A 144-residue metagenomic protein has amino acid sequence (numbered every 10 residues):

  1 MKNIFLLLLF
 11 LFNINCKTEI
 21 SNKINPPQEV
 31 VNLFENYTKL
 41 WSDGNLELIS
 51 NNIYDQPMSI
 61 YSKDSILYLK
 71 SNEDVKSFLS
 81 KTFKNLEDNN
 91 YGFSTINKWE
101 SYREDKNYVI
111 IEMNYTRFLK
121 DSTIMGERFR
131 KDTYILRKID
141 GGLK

Functional and structural regions predicted by a protein language model:
I4-N13: Sec-dependent N-terminal signal peptides
C16-N51, Y61: Short, low-complexity N-terminal intrinsically disordered segments enriched in polar/charged residues
Y37, I49-S50, P57, V75 (+2 more regions): Hydrophobic pocket/interface hotspot
Y37-W41, N45, I53, P57 (+2 more regions): Sec/Tat-exported extracytoplasmic proteins
I53, D64-S65, M113-R117: A mature extracytoplasmic/lumenal domain signature
M58-K70: A short gly/proline-enriched turn/hairpin at secondary-structure junctions
E73-S122: Surface-exposed, charged secondary-structure patches
E127-K144: Short beta-strand edge/turn micro-motifs at domain boundaries
